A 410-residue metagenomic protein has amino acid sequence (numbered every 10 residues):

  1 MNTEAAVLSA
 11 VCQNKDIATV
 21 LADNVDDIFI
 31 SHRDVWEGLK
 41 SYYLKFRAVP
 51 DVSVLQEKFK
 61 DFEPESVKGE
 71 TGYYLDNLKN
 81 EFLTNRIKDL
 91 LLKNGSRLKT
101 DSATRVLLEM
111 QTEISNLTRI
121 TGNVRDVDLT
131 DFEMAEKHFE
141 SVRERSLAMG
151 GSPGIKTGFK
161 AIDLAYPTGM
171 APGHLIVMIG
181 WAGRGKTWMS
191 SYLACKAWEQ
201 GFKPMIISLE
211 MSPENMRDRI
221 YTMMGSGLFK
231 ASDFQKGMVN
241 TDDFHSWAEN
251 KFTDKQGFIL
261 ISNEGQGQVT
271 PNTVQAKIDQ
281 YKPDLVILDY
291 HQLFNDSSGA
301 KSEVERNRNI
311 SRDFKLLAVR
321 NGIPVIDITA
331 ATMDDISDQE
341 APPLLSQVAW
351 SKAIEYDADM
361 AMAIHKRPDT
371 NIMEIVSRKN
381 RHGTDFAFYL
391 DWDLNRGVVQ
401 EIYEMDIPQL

Functional and structural regions predicted by a protein language model:
M1-T84: Noncatalytic partner-interaction/assembly domains of nucleic-acid and motor enzyme complexes, especially the accessory
L8-S9, V124-L228: The Walker A/P-loop phosphate-binding site
S31-D34, S232, P271-P283, L316-N321 (+1 more regions): C-terminal regions of RecA-like/P-loop NTPase motor modules
V49-F132: Bacterial replisome coupling helices
V177, L260, D284-I287, I326 (+1 more regions): Structural motif
K196-K282, D296, Y389: Cytosolic-facing regulatory segments adjacent to core modules
F234-G237, N263, D296-R308, S337-S346: Flexible beta-alpha connector loops of hexameric P-loop NTPases
D284-V319, I323: Helical hairpin unit composed of two closely spaced alpha helices linked by a short loop
